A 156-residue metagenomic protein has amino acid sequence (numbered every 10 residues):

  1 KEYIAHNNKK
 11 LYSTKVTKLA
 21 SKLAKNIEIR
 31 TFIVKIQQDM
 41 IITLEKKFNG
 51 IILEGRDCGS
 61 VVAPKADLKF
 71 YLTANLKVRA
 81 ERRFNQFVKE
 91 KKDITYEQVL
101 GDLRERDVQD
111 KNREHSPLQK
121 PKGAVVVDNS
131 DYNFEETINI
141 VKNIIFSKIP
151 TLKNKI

Functional and structural regions predicted by a protein language model:
K1-N49, Q98-E114, V125, F134 (+1 more regions): ATP-dependent small-molecule kinase phosphotransfer cores that center on conserved nucleotide phosphate-binding segments
L11-K15, V61-A63, P117-P121: Short, flexible turn/loop "capping" segments at secondary-structure junctions
A24, E28-E90: ATP-dependent NMP and nucleoside kinases share a basic, alpha-helical "lid"
V34, E97, R106-P121, K142-I156: C-terminal accessory "lid"/substrate-recognition subdomains
K47-N49, V88-E97, T151-N154: Short, glycine- and charge-enriched coil/turn segments that flank and shape catalytic ligand pockets
R56-P64, Y71, N75-E81, E90-H115 (+2 more regions): Anionic, Ser/Thr-rich low-complexity intrinsically disordered regions
D67-K69, K120-E135: Phosphate-binding beta-loop-alpha motif at adenosine-nucleotide cofactor sites
F87, T137, I145, I149: Conserved hydrophobic residues forming the short capping helix/wall of the S-adenosyl-L-methionine
